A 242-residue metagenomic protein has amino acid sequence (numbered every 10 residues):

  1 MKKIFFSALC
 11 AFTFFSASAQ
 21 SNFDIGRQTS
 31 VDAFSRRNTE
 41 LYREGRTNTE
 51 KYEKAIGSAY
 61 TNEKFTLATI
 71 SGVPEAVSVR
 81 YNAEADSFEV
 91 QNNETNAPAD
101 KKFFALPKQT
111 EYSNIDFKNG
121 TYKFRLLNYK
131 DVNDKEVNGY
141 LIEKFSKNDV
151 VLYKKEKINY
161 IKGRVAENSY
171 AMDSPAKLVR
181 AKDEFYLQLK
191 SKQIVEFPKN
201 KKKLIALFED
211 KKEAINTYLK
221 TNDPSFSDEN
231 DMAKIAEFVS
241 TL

Functional and structural regions predicted by a protein language model:
M1-D24, I235: Bacterial Sec-dependent N-terminal signal peptides
S18-Y52: Sec-dependent signal peptide cleavage junction
T29, K102-A105, T110, K203 (+2 more regions): Exposed alpha-helical structural elements
T49-Y60, T69: A glycine-rich, acidic short-motif signal
E50, K177, Q188, L204-F208: N-proximal short alpha-helices
A59, T66-E196: Aromatic-patch recognition
V195-L242: Long, compositionally biased interface segments
